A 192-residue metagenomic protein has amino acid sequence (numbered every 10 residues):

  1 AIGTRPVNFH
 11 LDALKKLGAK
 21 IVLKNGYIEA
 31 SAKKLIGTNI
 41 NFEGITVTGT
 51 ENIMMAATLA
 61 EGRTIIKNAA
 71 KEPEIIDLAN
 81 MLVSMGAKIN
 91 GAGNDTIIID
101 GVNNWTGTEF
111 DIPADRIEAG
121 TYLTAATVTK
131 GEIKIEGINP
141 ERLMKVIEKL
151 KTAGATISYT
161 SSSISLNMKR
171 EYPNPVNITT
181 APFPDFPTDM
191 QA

Functional and structural regions predicted by a protein language model:
A1-A192: Structural preference for solvent-exposed beta-strand-turn elements and adjacent flexible terminal/loop segments within
